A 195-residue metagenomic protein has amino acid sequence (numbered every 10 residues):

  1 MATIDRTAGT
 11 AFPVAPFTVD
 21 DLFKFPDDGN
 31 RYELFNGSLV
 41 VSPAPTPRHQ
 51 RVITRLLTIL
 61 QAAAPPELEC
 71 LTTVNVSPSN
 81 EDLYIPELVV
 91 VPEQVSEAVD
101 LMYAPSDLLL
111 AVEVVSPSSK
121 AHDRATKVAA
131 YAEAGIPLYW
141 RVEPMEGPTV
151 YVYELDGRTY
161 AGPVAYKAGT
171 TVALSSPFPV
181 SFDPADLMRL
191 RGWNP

Functional and structural regions predicted by a protein language model:
M1-P195: Gly/Pro/Ser/Thr-rich low-complexity, intrinsically disordered segments predominantly at protein N-termini
